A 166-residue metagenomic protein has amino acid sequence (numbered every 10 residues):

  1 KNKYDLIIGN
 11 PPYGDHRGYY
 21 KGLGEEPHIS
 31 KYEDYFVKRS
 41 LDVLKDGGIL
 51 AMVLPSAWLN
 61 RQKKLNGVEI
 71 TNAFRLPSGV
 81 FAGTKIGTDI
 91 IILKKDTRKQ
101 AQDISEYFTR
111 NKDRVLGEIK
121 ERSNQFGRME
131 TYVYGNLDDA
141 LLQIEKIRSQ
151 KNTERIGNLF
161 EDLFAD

Functional and structural regions predicted by a protein language model:
K1-I8: A short acidic, Gly/Pro-enriched loop at the edge of an enzyme's catalytic core that lines a small-molecule cofactor
N10-P11, L54: Hydrophobic alpha-helix-in-membranes signature
P11-F36: Mobile active-site "lid"/loop adjacent to the S-adenosyl-L-methionine
P12, H16, S78, D96: Flexible loop residues that form catalytic and substrate-binding hotspots at small-molecule/glycan-binding clefts
D15-H16, L59, Q100: Short glycine-rich, flexible loops that bind phosphorylated cofactors or substrates
K21-L23, L44-I49, L54, Q62-L65 (+1 more regions): Auxiliary N-terminal substrate/complex-recognition segments of SAM-dependent methyltransferases
P27-F81, I86-L93: Conserved Class I SAM-dependent methyltransferase catalytic core
A82-F164: Flexible, glycine-/basic-rich loop-and-beta segments that form/coincide with the SAM-dependent methyltransferase
